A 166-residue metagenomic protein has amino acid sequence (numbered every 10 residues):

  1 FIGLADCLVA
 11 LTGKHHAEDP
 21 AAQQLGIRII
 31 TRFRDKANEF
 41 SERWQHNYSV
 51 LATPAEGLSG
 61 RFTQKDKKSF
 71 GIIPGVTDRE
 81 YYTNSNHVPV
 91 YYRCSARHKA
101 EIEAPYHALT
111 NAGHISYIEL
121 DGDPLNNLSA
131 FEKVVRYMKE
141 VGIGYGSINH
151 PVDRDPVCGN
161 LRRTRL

Functional and structural regions predicted by a protein language model:
F1-L166: Long, C-terminal-biased catalytic regions of enzyme "large/alpha" subunits
